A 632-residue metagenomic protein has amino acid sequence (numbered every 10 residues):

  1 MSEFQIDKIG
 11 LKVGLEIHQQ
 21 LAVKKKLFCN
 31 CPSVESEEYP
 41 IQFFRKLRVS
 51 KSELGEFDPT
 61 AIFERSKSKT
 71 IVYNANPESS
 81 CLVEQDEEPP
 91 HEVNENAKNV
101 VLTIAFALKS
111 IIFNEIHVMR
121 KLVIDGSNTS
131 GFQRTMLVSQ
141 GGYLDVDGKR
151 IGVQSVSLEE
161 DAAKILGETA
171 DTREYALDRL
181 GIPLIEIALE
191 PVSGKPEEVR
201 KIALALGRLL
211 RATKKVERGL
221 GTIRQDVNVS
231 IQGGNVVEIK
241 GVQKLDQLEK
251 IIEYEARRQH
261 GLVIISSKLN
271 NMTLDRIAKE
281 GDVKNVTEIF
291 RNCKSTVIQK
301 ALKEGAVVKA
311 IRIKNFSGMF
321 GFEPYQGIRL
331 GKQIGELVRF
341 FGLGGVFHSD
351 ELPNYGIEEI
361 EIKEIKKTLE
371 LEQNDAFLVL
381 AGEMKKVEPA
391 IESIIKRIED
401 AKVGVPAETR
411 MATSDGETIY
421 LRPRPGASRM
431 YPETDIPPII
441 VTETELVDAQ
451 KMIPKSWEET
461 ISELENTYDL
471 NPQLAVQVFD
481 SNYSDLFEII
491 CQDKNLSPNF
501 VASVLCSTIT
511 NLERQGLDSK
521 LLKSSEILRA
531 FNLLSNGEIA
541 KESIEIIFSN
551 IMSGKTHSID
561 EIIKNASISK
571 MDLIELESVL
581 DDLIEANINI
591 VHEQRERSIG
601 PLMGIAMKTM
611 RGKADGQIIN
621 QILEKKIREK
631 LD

Functional and structural regions predicted by a protein language model:
M1-I453, D493, R628: Basic, nucleic-acid-interacting segments
A401, M430, P498-V501, I509-L521 (+3 more regions): M16/insulysin-pitrilysin zinc metalloprotease superfamily fold
T442-L446, I453-L486, F500: Long, charged low-complexity interaction segments
D469, C491-V501, E538-I539, E593-R597: Structural motif
V478-N495, I509-Q515, K523-F531, D581-I590: Short amphipathic alpha-helical segments and their helix-coil junctions
S519-L528, K541-T609: Strongly charged, low-complexity linkers/loops
R597-D632: Short, amphipathic C-terminal "tail helix"
